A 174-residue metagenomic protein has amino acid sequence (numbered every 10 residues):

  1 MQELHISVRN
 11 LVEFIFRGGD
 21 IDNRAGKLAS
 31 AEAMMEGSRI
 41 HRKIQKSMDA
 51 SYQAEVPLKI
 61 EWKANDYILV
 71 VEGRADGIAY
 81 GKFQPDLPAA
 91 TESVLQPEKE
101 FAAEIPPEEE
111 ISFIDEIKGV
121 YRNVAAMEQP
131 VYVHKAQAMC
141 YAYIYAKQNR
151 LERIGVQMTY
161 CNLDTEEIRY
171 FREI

Functional and structural regions predicted by a protein language model:
M1-P85, E92-F101, P106: Metal-dependent nuclease catalytic cores that hydrolyze phosphodiester bonds in DNA/RNA, characterized by
Y67-I174: Mg2+/Mn2+-dependent nuclease catalytic core
